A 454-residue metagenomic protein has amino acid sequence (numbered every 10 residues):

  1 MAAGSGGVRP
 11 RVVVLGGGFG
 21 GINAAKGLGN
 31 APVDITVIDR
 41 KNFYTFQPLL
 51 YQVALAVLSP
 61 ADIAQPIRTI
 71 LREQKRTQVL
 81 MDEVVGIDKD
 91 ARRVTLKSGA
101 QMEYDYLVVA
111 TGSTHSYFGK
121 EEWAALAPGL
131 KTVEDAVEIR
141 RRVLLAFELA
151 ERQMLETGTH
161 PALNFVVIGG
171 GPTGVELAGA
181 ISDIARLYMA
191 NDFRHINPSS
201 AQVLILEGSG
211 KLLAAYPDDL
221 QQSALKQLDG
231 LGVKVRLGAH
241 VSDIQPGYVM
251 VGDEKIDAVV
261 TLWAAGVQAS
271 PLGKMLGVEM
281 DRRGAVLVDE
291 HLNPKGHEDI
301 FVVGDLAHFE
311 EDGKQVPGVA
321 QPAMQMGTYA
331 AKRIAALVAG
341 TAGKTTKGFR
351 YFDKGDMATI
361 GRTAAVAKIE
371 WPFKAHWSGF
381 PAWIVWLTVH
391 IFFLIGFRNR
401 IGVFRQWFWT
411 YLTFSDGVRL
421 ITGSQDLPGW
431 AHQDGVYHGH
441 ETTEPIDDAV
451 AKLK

Functional and structural regions predicted by a protein language model:
M1-V13, T77-V166, V251, L262: FAD-binding core/adjacent interface of flavoenzyme oxidoreductases
A2-V79, V85, P172-Y216, L262 (+1 more regions): Beta1-alpha1 glycine-rich phosphate/pyrophosphate-binding loop at the start of Rossmann-like nucleotide-binding domains
R9, K332-K454: C-terminal, flexible cofactor-proximal segment of oxidoreductases
G20, G112-H115, A178, V267-A269: Short glycine-rich anion-binding loops that position phosphate/pyrophosphate groups of nucleotides and phosphorylated
I35, V319-A339, M357: An active-site-proximal "capping" alpha-helix that borders the catalytic cofactor pocket
Q47-Y51, K120-W123, K274-M275, E311-V316 (+1 more regions): Short acidic, glycine/proline-rich loop/turn micro-motifs
Q74-I87, S182-E290, P294-G296, A342: A Rossmann-like FAD-binding core segment of flavoenzymes
A125-L155, G247-M250, K255-M326, K332: FAD-site-proximal beta/loop scaffold in flavoenzymes
